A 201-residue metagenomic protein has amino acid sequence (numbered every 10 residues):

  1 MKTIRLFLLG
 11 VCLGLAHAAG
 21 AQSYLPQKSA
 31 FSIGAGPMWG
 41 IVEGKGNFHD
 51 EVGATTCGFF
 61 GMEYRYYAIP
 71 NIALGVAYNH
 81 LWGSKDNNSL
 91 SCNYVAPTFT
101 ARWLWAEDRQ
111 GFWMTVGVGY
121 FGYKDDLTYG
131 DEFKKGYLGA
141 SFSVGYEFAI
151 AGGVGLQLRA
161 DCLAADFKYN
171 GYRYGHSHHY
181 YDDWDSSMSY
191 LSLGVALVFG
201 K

Functional and structural regions predicted by a protein language model:
M1-K28, G200-K201: Cleavable N-terminal export/targeting peptides
A21-Y67, A73-L74, M188-K201: Short glycine/proline- and aromatic-enriched beta-strand/turn motifs that initiate or cap beta-hairpins
Q27-S29, V52-G58, S91-P97, Q110 (+2 more regions): Residues that define the transmembrane beta-barrel architecture of outer-membrane proteins
A35-P37, M62-Y66, V76-Y78, P97-W103 (+4 more regions): Residues on the lipid-exposed face of transmembrane beta-strands in outer-membrane beta-barrel proteins
M38-V42, L81-K85, G119-D125, L163-Y169 (+1 more regions): Structural signature of outer-membrane beta-barrel domains
E43-E51, K85-C92, K124-F133, K168-S177: Outer-membrane beta-barrel translocator domains and adjoining extracellular loop/strand segments of Gram-negative
P70-L74, R109-F112, I150-L156, K201: Repeated loop/turn-to-beta-strand initiation elements of outer-membrane beta-barrel proteins
A140-F142, E147-K201: Predominantly the C-terminal beta-signal and adjacent terminal strand-loop region of outer-membrane beta-barrel
